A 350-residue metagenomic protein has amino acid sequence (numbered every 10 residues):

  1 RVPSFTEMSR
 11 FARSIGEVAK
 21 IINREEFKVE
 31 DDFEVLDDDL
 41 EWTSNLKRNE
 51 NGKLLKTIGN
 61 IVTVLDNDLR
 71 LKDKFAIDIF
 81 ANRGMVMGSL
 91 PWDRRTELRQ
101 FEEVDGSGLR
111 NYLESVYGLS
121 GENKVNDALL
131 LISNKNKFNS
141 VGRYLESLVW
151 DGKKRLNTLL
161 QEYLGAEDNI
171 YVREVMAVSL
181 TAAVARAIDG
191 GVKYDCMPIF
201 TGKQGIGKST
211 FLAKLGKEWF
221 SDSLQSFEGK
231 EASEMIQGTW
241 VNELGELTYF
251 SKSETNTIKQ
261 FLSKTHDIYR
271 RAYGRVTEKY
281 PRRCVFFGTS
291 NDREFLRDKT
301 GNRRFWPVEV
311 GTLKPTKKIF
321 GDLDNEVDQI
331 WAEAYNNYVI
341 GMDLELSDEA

Functional and structural regions predicted by a protein language model:
R1, L129-G238: P-loop NTPase catalytic core of nucleic-acid-dependent motor ATPases
P3-R10, V175, T210, S253 (+2 more regions): Generic recognition of stable, solvent-exposed alpha-helical segments in well-folded globular domains
S4-R13, I21-E26, D222-S226, I268-K279: A generic structural motif
S4-T6, R10, G16-R155, I170-E174: N-terminal nucleic-acid engagement/recognition segments and initiation subdomains in replication, restriction
R70, K74-I79, G84-P91, E162-Y163 (+11 more regions): Residue-level preference for alpha-helix termini and adjacent loops
S107, Y117-N139, K193-C196, S223-L224 (+4 more regions): Feature primarily recognizes SF3-like P-loop helicase cores of small DNA viruses
L109, L113, L145, L160 (+5 more regions): Generic structural hydrophobic/aromatic packing signal, biased to beta-strands
